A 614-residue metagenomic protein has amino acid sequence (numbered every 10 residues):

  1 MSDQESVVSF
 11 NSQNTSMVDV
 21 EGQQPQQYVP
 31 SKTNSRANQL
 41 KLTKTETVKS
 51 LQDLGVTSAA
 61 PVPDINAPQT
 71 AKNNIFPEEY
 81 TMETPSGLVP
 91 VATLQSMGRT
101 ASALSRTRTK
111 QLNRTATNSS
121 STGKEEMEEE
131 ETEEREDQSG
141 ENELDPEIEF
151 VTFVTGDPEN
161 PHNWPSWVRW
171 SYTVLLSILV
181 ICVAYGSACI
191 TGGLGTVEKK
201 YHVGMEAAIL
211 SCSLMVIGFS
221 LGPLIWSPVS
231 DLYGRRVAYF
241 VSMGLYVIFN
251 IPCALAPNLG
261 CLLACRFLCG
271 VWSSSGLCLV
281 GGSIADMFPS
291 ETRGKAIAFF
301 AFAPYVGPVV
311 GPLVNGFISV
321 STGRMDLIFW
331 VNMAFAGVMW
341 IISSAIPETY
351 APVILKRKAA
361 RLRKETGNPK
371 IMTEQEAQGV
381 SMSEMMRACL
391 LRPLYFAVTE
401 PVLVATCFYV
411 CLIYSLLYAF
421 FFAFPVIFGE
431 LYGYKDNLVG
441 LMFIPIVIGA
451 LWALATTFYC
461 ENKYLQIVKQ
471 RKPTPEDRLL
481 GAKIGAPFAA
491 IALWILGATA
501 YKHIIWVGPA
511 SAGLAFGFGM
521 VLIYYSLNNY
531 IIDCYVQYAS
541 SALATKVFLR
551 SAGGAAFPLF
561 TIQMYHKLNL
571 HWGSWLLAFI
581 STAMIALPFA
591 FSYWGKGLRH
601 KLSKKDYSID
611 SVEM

Functional and structural regions predicted by a protein language model:
M1-V168, I346-A388, K463-E476, L598-M614: Intrinsically disordered, low-complexity terminal tails of fungal membrane proteins
D145, E149-M614: A six-helix transmembrane bundle that forms the core substrate pathway of small-molecule transporters
